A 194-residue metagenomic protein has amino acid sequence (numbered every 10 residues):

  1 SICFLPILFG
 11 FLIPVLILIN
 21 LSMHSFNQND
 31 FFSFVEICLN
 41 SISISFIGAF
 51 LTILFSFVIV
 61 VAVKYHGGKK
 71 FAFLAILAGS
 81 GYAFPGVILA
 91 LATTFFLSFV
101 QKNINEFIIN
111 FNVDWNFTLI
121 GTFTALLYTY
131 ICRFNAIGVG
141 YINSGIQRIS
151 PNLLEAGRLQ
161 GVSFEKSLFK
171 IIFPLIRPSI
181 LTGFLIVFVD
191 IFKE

Functional and structural regions predicted by a protein language model:
S1, H24, F31-V35, K70-F71 (+2 more regions): Membrane-interfacial helix termini and adjacent extracytoplasmic/periplasmic loops of multi-pass transporters
S1-L16, F71-A78, F84: N-terminal signal-anchor/first transmembrane alpha helix
I2-L8, S80, C132, V139-I142 (+2 more regions): Transmembrane alpha-helices
L5-L8, I42, F46, F50-V58 (+2 more regions): Generic alpha-helical transmembrane segments of integral inner-membrane proteins, especially permease/transport modules
I13-L16, N20, L54-I59, I88-L91 (+3 more regions): Membrane-embedded alpha-helices of multi-pass transport/permease systems
V15-I53, H66-F71, V113-N116: Periplasmic/extracellular loop-to-transmembrane helix junction in inner-membrane transport proteins
G48-G79, I142, P151-L153, S167-K170: Transmembrane-helix boundary motif in ABC transporter permease subunits
